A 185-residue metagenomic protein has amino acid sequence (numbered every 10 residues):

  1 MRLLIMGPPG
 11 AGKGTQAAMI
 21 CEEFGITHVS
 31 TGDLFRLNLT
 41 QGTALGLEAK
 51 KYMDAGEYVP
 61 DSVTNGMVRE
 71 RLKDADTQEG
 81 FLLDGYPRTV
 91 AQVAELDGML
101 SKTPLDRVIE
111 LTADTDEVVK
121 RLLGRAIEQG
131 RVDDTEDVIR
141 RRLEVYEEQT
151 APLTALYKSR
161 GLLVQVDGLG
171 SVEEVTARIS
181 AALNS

Functional and structural regions predicted by a protein language model:
M1-S185: Glycine-rich phosphate-binding loop of ATP-dependent small-molecule kinases
